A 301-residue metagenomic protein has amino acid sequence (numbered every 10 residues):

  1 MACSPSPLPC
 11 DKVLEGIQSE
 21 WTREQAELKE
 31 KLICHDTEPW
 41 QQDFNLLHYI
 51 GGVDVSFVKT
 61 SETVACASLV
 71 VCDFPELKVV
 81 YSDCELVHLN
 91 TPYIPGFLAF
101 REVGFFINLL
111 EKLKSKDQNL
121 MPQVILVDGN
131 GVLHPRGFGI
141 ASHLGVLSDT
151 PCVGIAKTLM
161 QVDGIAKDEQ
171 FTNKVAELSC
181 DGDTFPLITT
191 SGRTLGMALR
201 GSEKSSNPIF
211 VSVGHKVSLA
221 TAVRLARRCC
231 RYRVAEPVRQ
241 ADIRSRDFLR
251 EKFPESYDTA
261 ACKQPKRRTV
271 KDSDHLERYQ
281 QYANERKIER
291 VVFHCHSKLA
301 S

Functional and structural regions predicted by a protein language model:
A2-F44, L113, T158, A166-L299: C-terminal binding/interaction regions
P39-Q42, S56-T60, S142: A generic local secondary-structure boundary/capping motif
H48-V58: Two-metal-ion RNase H-like nuclease active-site motif
K59-N119: A glycine-rich, hydrophobic loop/mini-helix early in the fold
A65-A67, G139-S142, D168: Short, glycine/charged-enriched secondary-structure capping and boundary segments
G104-L144, S148-T150, T158: Catalytic-site beta-strand/loop segments enriched in glycine and acidic/polar residues
L133-R136, Q161-G164, S206: Short, well-ordered, mixed-charge alpha-helical segments that flank or form enzyme active sites
